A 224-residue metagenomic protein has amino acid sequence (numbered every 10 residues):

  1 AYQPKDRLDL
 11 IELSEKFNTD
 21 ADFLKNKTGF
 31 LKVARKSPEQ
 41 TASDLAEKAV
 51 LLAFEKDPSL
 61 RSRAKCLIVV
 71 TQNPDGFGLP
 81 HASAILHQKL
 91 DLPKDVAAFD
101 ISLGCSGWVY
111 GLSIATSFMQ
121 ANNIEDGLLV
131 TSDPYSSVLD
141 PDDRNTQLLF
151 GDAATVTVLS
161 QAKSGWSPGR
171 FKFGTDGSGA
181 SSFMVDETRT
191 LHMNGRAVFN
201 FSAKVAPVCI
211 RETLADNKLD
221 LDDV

Functional and structural regions predicted by a protein language model:
A1-E39, D143-K204, V208-E212: Condensing-enzyme catalytic core mediating Claisen C-C bond formation in acyl metabolism
D22-K27, L31-D44, N73-D126: Conserved catalytic cysteine-centered active-site region of acyl-thioester-dependent Claisen-condensing enzymes
A49-K65, C209-D223: Phosphate/pyrophosphate-binding loops at sites that engage ATP/ADP/AMP, CoA/4′-phosphopantetheine, polyphosphate
K65-I68, D126-L128: Conserved beta-strand elements of the Class I
V70-D75, L103-S106, T131-S136, G174: Acidic, glycine-rich active-site loops and adjacent beta-strand->loop/helix elements that engage anionic groups
Q120-A153: Flexible, glycine-rich active-site loops centered on histidine and acidic residues that chelate a metal or position
